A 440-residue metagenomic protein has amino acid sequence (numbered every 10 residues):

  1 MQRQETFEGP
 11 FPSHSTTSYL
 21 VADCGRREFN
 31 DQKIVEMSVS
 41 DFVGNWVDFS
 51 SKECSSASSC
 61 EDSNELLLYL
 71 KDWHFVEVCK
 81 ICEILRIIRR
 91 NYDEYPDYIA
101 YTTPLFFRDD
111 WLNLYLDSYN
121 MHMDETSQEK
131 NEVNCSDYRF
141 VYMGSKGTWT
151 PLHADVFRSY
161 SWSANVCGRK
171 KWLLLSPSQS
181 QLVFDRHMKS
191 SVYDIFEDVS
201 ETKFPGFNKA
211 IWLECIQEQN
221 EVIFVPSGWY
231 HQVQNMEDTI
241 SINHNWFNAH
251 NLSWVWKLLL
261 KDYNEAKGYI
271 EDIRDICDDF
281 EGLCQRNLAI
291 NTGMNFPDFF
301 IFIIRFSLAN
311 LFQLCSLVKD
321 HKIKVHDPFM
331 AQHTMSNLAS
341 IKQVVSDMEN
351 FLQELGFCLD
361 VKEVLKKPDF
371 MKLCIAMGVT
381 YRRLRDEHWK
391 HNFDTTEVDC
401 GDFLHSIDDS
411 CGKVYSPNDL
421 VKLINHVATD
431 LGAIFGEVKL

Functional and structural regions predicted by a protein language model:
M1-V222, Q234-L440: N-terminal accessory scaffold of Fe(II)-dependent oxygenases
W229-H231: Short, charged beta-turn/beta-strand-edge "cap" motif at the junction between a beta-strand and an adjacent loop
